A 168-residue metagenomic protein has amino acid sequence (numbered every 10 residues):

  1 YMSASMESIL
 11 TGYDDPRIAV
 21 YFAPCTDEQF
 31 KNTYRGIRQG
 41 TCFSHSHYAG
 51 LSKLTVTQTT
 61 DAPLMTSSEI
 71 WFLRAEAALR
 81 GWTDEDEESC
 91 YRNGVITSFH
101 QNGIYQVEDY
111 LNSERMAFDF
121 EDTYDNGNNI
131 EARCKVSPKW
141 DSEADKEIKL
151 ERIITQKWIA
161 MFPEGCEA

Functional and structural regions predicted by a protein language model:
Y1-W71, A78-A168: Extended ligand-binding clefts on enzyme/binding-domain cores
